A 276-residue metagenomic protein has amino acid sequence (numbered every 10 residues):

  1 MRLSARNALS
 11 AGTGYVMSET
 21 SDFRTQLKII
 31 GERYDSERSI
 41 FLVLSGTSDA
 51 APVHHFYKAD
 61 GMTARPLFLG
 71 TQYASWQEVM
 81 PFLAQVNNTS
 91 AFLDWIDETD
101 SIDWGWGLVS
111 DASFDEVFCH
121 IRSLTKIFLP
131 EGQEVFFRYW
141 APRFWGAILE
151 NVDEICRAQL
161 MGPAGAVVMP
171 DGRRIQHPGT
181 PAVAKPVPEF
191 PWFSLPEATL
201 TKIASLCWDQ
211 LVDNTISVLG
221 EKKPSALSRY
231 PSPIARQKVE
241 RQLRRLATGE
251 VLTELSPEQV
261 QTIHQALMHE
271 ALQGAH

Functional and structural regions predicted by a protein language model:
R2-K28, E37-G70, E78, L83-A84 (+2 more regions): A contiguous, surface-oriented mixed alpha/beta subdomain in the mid-to-C-terminal portion of proteins that forms
G31: Beta-strand-enriched accessory nucleic-acid recognition/scaffold domains that flank the catalytic cores of large
S75-W76, D103: Partner-binding and oligomerization surfaces adjacent to conserved cores of proteins that assemble macromolecular
D94-W95: Short, well-ordered strand-loop elements centered on a beta-strand within folded domains, enriched for acidic residues
E98-G107: Glycine-rich, often proline-containing surface loops adjacent to acidic residues and nearby aromatics that form
